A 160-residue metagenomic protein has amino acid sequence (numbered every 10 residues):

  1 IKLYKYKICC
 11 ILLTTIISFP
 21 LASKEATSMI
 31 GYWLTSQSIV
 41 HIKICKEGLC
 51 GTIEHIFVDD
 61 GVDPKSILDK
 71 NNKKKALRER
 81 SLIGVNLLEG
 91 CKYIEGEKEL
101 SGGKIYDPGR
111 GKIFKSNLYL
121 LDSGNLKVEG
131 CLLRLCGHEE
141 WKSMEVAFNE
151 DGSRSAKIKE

Functional and structural regions predicted by a protein language model:
I1-C10: Bacterial N-terminal signal peptides that target proteins for export
C9-S18: Bacterial N-terminal signal peptides
L21-Y32: N-terminal helix-cap/turn-to-beta initiation motif at the start of protein domains
W33-L34, G102-P108, K127-C131: Short beta-strand segments that buttress and anchor functional surface loops
T35-E79, N86, C91-Y93, G152: Short, solvent-exposed loop/hinge segments that bridge or flank secondary-structure elements
K46, I53-H55, L120-D122, G130-L133 (+1 more regions): A mature extracytoplasmic/lumenal domain signature
N86-L118: Mid-chain, well-packed structural core segment of small domains
L132-E160: Edge beta-strand at a domain terminus
